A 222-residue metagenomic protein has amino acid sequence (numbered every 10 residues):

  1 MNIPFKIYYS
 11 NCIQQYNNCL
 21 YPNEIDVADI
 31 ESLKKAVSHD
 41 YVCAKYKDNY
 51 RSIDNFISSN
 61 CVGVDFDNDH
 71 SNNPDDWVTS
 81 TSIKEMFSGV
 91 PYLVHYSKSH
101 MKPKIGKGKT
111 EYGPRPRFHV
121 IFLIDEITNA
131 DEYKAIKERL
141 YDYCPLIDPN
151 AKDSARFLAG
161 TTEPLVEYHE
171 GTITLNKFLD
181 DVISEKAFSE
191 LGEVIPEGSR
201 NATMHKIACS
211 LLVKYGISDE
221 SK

Functional and structural regions predicted by a protein language model:
M1-C61, D69-E85: DNA replication initiation on ssDNA origins
M1-K34, S38, E126, Y141-A187: Catalytic "initiation/cleavage/transfer" segments centered on a nucleophilic residue and adjacent nucleic-acid-engaging
A44-Y50, D148, D153-A155, T162 (+1 more regions): Glycine-centered flexibility motif
Y46-K47, Y96-K102, A155-F157: Short, glycine/charge-rich beta-strand/loop segments that flank catalytic centers and engage negatively charged groups
D48, G171, L191-I195: Generic secretory/membrane-interface signal
I53, I57-F87, Y96-Y143, T162-P164 (+1 more regions): Modules that initiate DNA replication and primer synthesis
P91-L93: Positively charged, polar, low-complexity stretches
